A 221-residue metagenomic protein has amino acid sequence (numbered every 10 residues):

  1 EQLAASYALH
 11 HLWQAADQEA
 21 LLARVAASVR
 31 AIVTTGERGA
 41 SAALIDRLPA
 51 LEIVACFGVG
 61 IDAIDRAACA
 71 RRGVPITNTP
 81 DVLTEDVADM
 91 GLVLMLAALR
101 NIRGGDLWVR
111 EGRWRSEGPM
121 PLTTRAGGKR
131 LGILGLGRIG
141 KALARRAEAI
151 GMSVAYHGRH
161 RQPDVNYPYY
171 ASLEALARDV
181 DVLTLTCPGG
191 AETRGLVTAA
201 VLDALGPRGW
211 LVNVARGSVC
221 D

Functional and structural regions predicted by a protein language model:
E1-A31: N-terminal glycine-/charge-rich "phosphate-binding" loop or analogous flexible N-terminal tail
Q2-A5, A43-D46, I64-R71, R159-Y167: Short loop/helix-cap segments at secondary-structure boundaries that form the rim of catalytic
R24-A31, P49-E52, R178-L183, G206-G209: Short acidic/histidine-rich motifs immediately flanking catalytic phosphotransfer sites in two-component signaling
R30-R110: Phosphate/diphosphate ligand-binding glycine-rich loop within oxidoreductases
A40-A42, H160-D221: Rossmann-like adenosine-cofactor binding region
L51, G127-L131, A199, R208: Phosphate-coordination loops involved in phosphoryl transfer and adenosine-cofactor binding
P80-R130, A142-R145, A149, R159: Phosphate-binding beta-alpha-beta segment of Rossmann-like dinucleotide-binding domains, i.e., the NAD(P)
L136-G137: Glycine-rich Rossmann-fold phosphate-binding loop(s) that bind the pyrophosphate of adenine dinucleotide cofactors
